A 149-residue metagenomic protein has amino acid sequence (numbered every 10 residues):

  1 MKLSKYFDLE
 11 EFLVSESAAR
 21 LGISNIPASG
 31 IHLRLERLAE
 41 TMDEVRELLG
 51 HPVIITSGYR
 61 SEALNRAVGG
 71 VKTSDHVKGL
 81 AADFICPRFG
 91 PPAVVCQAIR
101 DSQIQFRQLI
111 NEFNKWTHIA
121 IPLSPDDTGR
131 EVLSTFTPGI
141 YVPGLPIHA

Functional and structural regions predicted by a protein language model:
M1-R46, F136-A149: Extracytoplasmic cell-surface/polysaccharide-interacting catalytic and binding patches
F7, E11-S17, A63, V68 (+2 more regions): Solvent-exposed, flexible loop/coil residues
L21-I26, G70, G129-R130: Short, polar loop/linker segments at the starts of domains and inter-domain junctions
D43-V68: Extended, low-complexity, intrinsically disordered C-terminal regulatory tails of eukaryotic serine/threonine kinases
L48-G50, V77-A81: Short connector loops at helix/strand junctions that flank enzyme active sites, especially segments positioning acidic
V53, A82, T117: A broad, low-specificity signal marking well-ordered, structured residues that form hydrophobic/aromatic
T73, K78, C86-A149: Catalytic cores and adjacent binding grooves of peptidoglycan-active enzymes
